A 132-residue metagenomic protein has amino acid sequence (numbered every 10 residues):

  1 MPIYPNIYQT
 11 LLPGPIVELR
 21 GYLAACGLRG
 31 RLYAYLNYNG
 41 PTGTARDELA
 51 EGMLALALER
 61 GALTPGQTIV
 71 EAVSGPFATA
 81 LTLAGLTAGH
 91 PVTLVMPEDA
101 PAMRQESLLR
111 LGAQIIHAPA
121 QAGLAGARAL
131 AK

Functional and structural regions predicted by a protein language model:
M1-K132: PLP-dependent amino-acid enzyme catalytic core
